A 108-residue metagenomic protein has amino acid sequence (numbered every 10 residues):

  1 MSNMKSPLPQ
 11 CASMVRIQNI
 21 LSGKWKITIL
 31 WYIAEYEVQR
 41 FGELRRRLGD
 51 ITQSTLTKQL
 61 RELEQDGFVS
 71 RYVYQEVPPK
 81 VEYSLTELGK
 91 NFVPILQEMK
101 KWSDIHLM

Functional and structural regions predicted by a protein language model:
M1-K5: Long, low-complexity, charged/polar intrinsically disordered regions in eukaryotic proteins
Q10-T55, E76, E82: N-terminal helix-turn-helix DNA-binding core of bacterial DNA-binding proteins
Q59: Residues within the DNA-recognition helix of helix-turn-helix
E64-Y74: A short, conserved structural fragment
D66, I95-L107: Alpha-helical linker/hinge and terminal dimerization helices associated with HTH transcriptional regulators
Y72, L107-M108: Surface-exposed helix-capping loop/turn segments at secondary-structure junctions
Q75-L96: Basic, amphipathic "hinge/linker" alpha-helix immediately C-terminal to the N-terminal HTH DNA-binding motif
